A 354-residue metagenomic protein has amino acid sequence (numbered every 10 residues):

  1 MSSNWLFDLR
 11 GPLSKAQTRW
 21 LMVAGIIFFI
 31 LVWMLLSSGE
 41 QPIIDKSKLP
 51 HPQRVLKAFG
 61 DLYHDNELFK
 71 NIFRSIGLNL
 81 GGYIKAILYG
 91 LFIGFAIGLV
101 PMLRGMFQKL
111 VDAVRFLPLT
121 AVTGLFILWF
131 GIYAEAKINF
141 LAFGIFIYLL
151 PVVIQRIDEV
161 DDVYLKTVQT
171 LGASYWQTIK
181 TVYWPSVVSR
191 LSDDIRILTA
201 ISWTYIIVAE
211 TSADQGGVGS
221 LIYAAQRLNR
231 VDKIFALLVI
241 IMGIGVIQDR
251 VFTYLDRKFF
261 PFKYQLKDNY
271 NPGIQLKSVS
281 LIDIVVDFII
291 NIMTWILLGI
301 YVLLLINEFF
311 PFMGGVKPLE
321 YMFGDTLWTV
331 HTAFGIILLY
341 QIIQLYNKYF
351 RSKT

Functional and structural regions predicted by a protein language model:
L13-Q41: N-terminal signal-anchor transmembrane alpha helix
V32-H64: Short membrane-interfacial helix/loop motifs at transmembrane-helix boundaries
H64-A96: Transmembrane alpha-helix signature in integral membrane proteins
D112-Y148, R156: Generic hydrophobic transmembrane alpha-helix motif, especially the helices
L128-W129, I157, T204-I240, F260-I274: Glycine-rich helix-loop "coupling/hinge" segments at transmembrane-helix boundaries in multipass transporters
N139, F143, W176-A209, F235-A236 (+1 more regions): Transmembrane alpha-helices
V152-S192, V218-I222: Short cytoplasmic-facing helical segments at TM-TM junctions of multi-pass membrane proteins
F235-I292, G299-G314, L319, W328-T354: C-terminal transmembrane helix and the adjacent membrane-cytosol boundary/short C-terminal tail of inner/organellar
